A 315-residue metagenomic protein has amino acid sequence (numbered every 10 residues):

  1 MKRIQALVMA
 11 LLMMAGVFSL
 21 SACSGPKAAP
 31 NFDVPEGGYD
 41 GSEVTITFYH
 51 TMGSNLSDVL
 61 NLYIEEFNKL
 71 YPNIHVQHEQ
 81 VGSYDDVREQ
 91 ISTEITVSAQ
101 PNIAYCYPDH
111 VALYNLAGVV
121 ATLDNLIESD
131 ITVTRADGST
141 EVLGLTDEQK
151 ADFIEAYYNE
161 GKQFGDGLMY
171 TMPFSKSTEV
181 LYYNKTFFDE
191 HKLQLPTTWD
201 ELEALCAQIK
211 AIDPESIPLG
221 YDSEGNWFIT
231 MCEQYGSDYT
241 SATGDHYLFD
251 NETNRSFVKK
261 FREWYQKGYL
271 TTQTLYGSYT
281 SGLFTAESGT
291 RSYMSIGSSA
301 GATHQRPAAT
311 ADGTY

Functional and structural regions predicted by a protein language model:
M1-I46, K69: Short, low-complexity disordered leader/linker segments with a strong preference for bacterial N-terminal type II
K27-T47, G165-L168, D189, I209-E215: Immediate post-signal peptide segment of exported/extracytoplasmic ligand-binding proteins
D33-V34, D109-T178: Hinge/lid segment of periplasmic solute-binding proteins
E43-T45, M52-V111, Y279-S281: Early extracytoplasmic/lumenal segment of secretory-pathway proteins
K69, H75-Q77, V97, G167 (+3 more regions): Extracytoplasmic/periplasmic substrate-recognition and gating elements
R88-A99, A117, F187-F188, A207-Q208 (+1 more regions): Short helices/loops that flank or line small-molecule/ion binding pockets
Y114-T122, E215, Q305-Y315: Ligand-binding "clamshell"
L205-Q208, D245-L275, Y315: Glycine-centered hinge/linker elements that transmit conformational signals in sensory and ligand-binding systems
